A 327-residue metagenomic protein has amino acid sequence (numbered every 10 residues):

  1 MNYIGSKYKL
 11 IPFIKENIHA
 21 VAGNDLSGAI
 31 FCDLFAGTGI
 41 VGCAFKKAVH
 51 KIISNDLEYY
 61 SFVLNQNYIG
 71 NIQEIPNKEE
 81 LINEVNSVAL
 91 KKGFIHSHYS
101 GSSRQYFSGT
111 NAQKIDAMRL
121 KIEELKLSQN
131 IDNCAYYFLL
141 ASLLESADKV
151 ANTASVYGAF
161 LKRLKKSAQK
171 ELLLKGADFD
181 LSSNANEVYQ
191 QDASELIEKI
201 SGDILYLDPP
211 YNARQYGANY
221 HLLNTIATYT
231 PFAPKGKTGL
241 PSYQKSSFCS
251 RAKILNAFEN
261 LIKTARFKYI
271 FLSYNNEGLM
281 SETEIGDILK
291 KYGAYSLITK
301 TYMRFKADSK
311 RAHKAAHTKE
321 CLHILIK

Functional and structural regions predicted by a protein language model:
M1-L34, I40-K47, N71, A141: S-adenosyl-L-methionine
A29-R104, S108, R119-K126, L144 (+2 more regions): SAM cofactor-binding core of SAM-dependent methyltransferases, primarily the Rossmann-like beta-alpha-beta module
F31-F45, S54-Y59, K199-N219, S273: Conserved proline-anchored active-site loop of SAM-dependent methyltransferases that bridges a beta-strand
K91-K92, S97-N219, P231-Q244: SAM-dependent nucleic-acid methyltransferase catalytic core
L161, E282-K327: Class I S-adenosyl-L-methionine
A213-F267: SAM-dependent methyltransferase catalytic-core segment centered on the flexible catalytic loop and adjoining short
F248-S296, T301: Conserved Class I SAM-dependent methyltransferase catalytic core
